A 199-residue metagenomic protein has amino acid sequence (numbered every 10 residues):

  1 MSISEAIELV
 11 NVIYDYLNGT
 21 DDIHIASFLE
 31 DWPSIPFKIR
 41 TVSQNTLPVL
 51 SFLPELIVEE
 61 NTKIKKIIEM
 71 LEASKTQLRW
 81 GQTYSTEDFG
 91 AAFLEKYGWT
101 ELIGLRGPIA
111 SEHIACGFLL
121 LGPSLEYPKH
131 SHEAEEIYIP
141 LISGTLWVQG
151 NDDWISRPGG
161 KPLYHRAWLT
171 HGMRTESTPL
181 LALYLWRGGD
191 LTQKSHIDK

Functional and structural regions predicted by a protein language model:
M1-S2: Intrinsically disordered, low-complexity terminal regions of plant proteins
I7-E112: A short, N-terminal "cap"/entry segment at the start of jelly-roll beta-barrel domains of the cupin/DSBH fold
G98-L105, A115-H132, A167-W168: Conserved short histidine dyad/triad with adjacent acidic residue
H113, G150-T170: Short acidic-glycine-tyrosine-enriched beta hairpin
L120-L121, L169-H171, Y184, L191 (+1 more regions): N-terminal functional module detector in eukaryotic proteins
Y127-H130, L146-V148, H165, T170-E176: Short beta-strand His + acidic residue motifs that chelate non-heme Fe in jelly-roll/DSBH and cupin folds
K129-P158, I197: A short beta-strand-loop-beta hairpin characteristic of the jelly-roll/cupin
I137-I139, Y164, S177-H196: A short hydrophobic beta-strand segment most commonly corresponding to one strand of the jelly-roll/cupin
